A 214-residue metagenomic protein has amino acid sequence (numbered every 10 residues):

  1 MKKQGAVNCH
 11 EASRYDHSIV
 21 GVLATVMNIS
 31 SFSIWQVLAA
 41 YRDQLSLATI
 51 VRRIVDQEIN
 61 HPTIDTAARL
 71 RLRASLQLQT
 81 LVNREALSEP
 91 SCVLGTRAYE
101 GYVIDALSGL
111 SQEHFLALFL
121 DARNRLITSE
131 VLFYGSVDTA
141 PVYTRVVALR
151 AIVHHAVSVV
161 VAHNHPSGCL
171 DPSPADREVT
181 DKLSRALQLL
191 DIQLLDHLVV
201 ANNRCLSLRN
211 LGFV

Functional and structural regions predicted by a protein language model:
M1-L87: Long amphipathic alpha-helical segments
K2-G5, H17-V22, L70, E113-A122 (+3 more regions): Metal-centered catalytic cores of metalloenzymes
H17, V93, R97, R177: Electropositive phosphate-/nucleotide-binding environments in soluble metabolic enzymes
Q44, G109-L110, V153-H154: Alpha-helix C-cap/termination motif
T49-I127, V131: Long amphipathic N-terminal alpha/beta scaffold segment
I64-R71, S75, A98-G101, R123 (+1 more regions): Active-site-proximal loop/helix of nucleotide/amide-processing enzymes and allied scaffolds
